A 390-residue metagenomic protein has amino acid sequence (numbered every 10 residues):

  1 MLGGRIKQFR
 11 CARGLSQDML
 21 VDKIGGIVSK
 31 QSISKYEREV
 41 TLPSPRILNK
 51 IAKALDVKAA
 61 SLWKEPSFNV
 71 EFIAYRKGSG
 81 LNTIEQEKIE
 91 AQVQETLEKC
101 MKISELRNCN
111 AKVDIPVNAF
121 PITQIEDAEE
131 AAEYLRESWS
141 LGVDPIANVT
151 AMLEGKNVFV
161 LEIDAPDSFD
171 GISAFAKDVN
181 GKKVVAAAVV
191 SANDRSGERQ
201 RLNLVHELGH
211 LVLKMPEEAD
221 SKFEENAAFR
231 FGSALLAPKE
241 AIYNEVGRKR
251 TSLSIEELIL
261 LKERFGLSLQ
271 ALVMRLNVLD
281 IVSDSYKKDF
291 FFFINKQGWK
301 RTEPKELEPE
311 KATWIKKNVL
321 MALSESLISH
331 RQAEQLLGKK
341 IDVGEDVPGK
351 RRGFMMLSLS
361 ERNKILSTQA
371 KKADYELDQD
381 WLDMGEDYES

Functional and structural regions predicted by a protein language model:
M1-R351: Active-site hotspot residues in diverse enzymes, especially metal/ion-binding acidic/histidine motifs
G26, L359-E361: Short, positively charged
R352-L357: Intrinsic, low-complexity terminal and presequence regions
E361-S390: Short linear interaction segments
